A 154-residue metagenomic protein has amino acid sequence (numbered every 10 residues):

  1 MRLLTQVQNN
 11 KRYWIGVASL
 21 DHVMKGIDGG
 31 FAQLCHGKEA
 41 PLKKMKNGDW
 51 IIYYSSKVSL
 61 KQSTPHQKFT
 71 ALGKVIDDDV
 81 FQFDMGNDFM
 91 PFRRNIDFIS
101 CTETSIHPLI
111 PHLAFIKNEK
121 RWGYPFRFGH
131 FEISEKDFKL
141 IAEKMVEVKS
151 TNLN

Functional and structural regions predicted by a protein language model:
M1-N47, L140, M145-N154: Compositionally biased, charged N-terminal/linker segments
V17, Y54-S55: Short His-Asn-centered micro-motif
H22, L60, Q82: Flexible, glycine-rich phosphate/dinucleotide-binding loops and adjacent beta-alpha linkers at cofactor/substrate
H36-E39, S55, D77-Q82: Short acidic (Asp/Glu) patches
I52-Y53, T70: Hydrophobic beta-strand signal
S55-K61: Short, charged beta-turn/beta-strand-edge "cap" motif at the junction between a beta-strand and an adjacent loop
P65-F131, E135: Aromatic- and Lys/Arg-enriched surface recognition patch
